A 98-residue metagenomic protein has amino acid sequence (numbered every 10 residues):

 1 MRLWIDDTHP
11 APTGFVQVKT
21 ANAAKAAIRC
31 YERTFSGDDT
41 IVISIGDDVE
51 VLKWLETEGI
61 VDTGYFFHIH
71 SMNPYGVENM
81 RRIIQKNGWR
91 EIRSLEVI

Functional and structural regions predicted by a protein language model:
M1-I98: Catalytic phosphate/metal-binding cores of nucleic-acid and nucleotide-processing enzymes, i.e., regions that mediate
